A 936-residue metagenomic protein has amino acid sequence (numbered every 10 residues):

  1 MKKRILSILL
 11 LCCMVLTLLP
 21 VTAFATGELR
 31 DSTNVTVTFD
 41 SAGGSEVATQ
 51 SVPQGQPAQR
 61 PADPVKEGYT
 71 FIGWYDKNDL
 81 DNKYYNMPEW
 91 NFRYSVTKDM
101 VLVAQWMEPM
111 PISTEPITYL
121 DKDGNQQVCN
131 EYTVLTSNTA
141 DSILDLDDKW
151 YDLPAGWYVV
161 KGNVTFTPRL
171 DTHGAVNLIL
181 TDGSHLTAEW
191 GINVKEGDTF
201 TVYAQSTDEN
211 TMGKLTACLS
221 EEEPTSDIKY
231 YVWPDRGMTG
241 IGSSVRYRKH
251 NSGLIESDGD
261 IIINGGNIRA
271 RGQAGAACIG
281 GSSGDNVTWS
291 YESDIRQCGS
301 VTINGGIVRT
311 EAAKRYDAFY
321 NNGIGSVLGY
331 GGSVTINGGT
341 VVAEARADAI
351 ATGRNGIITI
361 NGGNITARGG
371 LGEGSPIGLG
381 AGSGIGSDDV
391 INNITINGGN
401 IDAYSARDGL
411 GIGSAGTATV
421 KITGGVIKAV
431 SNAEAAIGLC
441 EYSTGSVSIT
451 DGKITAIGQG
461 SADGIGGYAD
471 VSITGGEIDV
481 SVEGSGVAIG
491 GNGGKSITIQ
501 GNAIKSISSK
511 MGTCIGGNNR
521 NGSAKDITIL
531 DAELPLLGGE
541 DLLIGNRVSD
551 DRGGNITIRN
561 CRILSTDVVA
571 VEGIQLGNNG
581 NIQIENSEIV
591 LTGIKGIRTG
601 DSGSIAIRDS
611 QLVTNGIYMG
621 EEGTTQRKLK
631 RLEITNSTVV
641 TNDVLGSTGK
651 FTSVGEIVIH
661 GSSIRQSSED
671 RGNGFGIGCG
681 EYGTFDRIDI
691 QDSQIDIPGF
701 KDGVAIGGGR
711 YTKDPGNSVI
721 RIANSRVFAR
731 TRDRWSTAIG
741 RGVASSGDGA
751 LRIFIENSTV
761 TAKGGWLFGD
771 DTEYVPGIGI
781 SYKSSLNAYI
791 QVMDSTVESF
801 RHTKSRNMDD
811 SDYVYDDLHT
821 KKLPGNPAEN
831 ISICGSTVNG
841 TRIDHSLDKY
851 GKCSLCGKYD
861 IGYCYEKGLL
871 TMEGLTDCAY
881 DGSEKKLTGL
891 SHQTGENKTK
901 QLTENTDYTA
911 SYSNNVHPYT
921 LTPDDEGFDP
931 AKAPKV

Functional and structural regions predicted by a protein language model:
M1-L9: Bacterial N-terminal signal peptides that target proteins for export
M14, F39, F71-W74, A104 (+7 more regions): Extracellular/surface recognition and adhesion modules
L16-F24: C-terminal segment of classical bacterial N-terminal signal peptides
A25-P109: Secondary-structure capping and domain/repeat boundary segments
T26, P109-D844, L855: A composition-driven surface/loop motif
L29-T33, I861-G868: Proline/serine/threonine-rich low-complexity linkers at boundaries of modular beta-sandwich domains
A48-P57, Y865-K900: Solvent-exposed, low-complexity, repeat-rich "mucin-like" stalks and linkers
K77-V103, D844-K852, E896-V936: Serine/threonine-rich, repeat-prone extracellular segments and beta-strand-based repeat modules of secreted/surface
